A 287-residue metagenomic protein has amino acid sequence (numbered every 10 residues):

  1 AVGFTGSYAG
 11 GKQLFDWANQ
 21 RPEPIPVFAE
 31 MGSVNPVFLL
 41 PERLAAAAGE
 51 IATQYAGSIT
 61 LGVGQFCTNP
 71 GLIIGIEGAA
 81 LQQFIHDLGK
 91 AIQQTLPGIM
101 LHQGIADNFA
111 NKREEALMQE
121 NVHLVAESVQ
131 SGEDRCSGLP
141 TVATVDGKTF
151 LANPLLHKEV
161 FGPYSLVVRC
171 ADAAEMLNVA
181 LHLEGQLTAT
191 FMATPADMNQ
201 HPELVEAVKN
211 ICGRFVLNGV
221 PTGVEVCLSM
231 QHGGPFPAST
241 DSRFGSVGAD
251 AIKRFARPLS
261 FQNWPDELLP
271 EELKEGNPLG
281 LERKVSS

Functional and structural regions predicted by a protein language model:
A1, I25-V27, P36-V37, G71-L72 (+5 more regions): Structural motif
A1-G78, A126: Conserved NAD(P)+-binding/catalytic subdomain of aldehyde/semialdehyde dehydrogenases
G3, A18-P22, Y55-V63, E77-L81 (+8 more regions): Structural signal for hydrophobic packing residues in well-ordered secondary-structure cores of soluble enzyme domains
S7-G10, V34, R43-A45, G78-A80 (+7 more regions): Short, glycine-/Ser/Thr-/acidic-enriched flexible segments
V63-F66, P97-D107, L124-S128, T190-A193 (+2 more regions): Flexible, glycine/charged-enriched surface loops at secondary-structure junctions
G75-T188: NAD(P)-dependent aldehyde/semialdehyde dehydrogenase
E133-C136, A173-L269: C-terminal core of ALDH-fold dehydrogenases
P258-S287: Structural signal for terminal/edge beta-strands and the immediately following C-terminal loop/tail that closes
